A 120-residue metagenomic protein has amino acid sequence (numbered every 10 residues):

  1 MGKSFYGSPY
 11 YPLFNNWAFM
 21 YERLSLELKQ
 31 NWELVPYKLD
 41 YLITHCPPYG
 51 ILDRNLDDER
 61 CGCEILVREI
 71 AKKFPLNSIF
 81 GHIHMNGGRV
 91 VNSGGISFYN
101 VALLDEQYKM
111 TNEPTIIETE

Functional and structural regions predicted by a protein language model:
M1-C61, I65, L103: Conserved catalytic scaffold of divalent metal-dependent phosphoesterases
Y6, S78-F80: Short, hydrophobic beta-strand segments that form beta-sheet elements in well-ordered domains
Y11, I65-N77, H84-E120: Binuclear metal-dependent phosphoesterase catalytic core
F19-Y21, N55-D58, H82, V91-G94 (+1 more regions): Generic preference for flexible, low-structure residues
C46, G81-I83: Short secondary-structure boundary segments
